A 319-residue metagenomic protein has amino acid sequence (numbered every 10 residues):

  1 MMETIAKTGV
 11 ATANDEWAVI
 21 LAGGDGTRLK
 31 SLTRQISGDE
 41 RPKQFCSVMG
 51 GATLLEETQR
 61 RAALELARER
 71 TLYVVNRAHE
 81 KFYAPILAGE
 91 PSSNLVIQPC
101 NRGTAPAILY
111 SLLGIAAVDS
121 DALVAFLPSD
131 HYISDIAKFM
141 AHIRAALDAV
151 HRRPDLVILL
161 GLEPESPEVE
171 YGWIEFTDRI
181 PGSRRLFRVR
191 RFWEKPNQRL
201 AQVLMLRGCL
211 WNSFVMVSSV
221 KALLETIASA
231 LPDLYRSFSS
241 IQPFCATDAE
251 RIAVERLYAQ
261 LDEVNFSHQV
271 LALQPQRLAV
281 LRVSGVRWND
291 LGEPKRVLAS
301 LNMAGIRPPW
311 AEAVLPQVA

Functional and structural regions predicted by a protein language model:
M1-D15, S218-A319: Left-handed beta-helix
M2-G23, R28-P42, S47-R144, R152 (+1 more regions): Conserved N-terminal catalytic core of the sugar/cofactor nucleotidyltransferase
T53, N101-P106, S166-E168, Q198-R199 (+1 more regions): A short acidic, often aromatic-flanked loop/helix-cap motif at beta-alpha or helix-coil junctions that lines enzyme
V75, L127, P196, S218 (+1 more regions): A conserved hydrophobic position in a structured secondary element of the catalytic/binding core that shapes
D135-Y258, L278: Conserved core of the sugar-phosphate nucleotidyltransferase
